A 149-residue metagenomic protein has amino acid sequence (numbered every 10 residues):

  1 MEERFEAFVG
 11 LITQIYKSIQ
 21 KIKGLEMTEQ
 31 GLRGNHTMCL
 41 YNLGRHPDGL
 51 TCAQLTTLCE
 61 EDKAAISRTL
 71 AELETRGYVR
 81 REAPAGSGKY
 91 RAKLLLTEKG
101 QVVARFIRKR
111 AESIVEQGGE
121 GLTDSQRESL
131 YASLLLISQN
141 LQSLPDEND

Functional and structural regions predicted by a protein language model:
M1, K109, D124-D149: C-terminal regulatory/oligomerization modules of transcriptional regulators
M1-Q30, R76-Y78: N-terminal leader segment of winged-helix/HTH proteins
R4, N35-H36, K99, Q126: N-terminal positioning helix adjacent to the helix-turn-helix/winged-helix DNA-binding module
Y16, Y41-P47, R108, L135: Short, locally clustered residues in the helix-turn-helix/winged-helix DNA-binding domain
K21-A65: N-terminal helix-turn-helix DNA-binding core of bacterial DNA-binding proteins
L25, E72, L136: Alpha-helical DNA-recognition elements
C52, L70-A71: Short, hydrophobic-biased segments on the C-terminal half of alpha helices that form "recognition helices"
A71-A132: Charged, amphipathic alpha-helical coiled-coil/dimerization segments
